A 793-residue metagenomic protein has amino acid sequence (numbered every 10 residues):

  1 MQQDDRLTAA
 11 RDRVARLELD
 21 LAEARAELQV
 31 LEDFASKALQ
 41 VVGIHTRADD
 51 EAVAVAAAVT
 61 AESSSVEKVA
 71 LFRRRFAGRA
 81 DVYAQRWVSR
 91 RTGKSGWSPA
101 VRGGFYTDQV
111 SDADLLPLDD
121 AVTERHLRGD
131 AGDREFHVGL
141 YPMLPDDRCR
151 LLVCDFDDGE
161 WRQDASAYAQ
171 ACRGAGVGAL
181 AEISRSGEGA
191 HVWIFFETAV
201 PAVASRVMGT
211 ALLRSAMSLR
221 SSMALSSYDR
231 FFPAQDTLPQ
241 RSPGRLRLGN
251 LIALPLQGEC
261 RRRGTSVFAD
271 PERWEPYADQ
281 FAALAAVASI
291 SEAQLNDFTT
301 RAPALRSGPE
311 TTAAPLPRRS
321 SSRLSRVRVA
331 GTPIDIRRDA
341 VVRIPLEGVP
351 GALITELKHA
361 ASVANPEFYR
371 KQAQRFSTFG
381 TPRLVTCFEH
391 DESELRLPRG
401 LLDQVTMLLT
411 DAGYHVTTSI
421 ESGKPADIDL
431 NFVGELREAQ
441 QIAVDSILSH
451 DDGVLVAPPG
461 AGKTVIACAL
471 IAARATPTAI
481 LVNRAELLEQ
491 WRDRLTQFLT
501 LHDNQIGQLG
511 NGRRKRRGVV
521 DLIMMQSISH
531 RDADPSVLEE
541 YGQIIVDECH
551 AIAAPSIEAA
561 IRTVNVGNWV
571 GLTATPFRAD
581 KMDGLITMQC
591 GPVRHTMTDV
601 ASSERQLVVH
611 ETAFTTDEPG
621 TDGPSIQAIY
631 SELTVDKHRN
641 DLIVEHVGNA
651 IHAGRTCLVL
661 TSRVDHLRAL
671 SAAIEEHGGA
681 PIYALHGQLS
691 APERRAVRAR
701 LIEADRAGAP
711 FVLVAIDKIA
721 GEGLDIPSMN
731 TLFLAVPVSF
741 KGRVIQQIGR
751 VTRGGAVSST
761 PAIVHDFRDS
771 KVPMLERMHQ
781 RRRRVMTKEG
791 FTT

Functional and structural regions predicted by a protein language model:
Q2, L28, V59-E188, F195-A211 (+1 more regions): Signature for HUH/AEP ssDNA processing cores
H137-A169, E197-R319: DNA replication initiation modules
H450-R474: Walker A/P-loop
E489, Q505-R516, R668-A669, A680-G721: Conserved helicase ATPase core of P-loop NTP-dependent helicases/translocases
G542-Q543, H550-V608, M786: Post-DEXD/H (motif II) to motif III coupling segment of the RecA-like Helicase ATP-binding lobe
T621-S662, A669-A673: Conserved interdomain hinge at the start of the Helicase C-terminal
E722-P737, Q746, I763-D766: A short beta-strand element within the Helicase C-terminal
R750-Q780: Conserved segment of the helicase C-terminal RecA-like domain
